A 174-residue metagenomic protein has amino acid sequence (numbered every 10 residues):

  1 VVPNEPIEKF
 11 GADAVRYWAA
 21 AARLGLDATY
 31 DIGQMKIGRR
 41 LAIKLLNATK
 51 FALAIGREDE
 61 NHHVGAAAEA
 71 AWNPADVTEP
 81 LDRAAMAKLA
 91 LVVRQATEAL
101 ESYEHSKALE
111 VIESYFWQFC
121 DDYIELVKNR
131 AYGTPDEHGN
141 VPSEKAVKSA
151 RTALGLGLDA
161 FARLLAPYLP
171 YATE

Functional and structural regions predicted by a protein language model:
E5-G65, A71-E174: Helix-rich, typically C-terminal accessory recognition domains appended to large enzymatic cores
